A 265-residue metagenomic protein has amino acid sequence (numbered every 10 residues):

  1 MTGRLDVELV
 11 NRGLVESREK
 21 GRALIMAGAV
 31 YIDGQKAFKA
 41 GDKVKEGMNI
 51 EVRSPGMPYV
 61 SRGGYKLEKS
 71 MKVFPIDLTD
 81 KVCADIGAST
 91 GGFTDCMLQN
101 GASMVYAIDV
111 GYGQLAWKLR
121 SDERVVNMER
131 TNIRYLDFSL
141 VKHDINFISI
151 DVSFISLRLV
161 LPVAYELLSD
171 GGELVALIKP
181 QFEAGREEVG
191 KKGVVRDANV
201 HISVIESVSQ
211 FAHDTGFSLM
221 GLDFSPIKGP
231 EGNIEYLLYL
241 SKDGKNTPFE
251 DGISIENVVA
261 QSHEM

Functional and structural regions predicted by a protein language model:
M1-M48, V82-C83: A basic, amphipathic helix-loop patch mediating RNA/tRNA/ribosome contacts
G13-L14, K72-T79, S139-K142: Glycine-rich helix-loop-beta junction characteristic of Rossmann-like nucleotide cofactor-binding loops
T79-S89: Conserved class I S-adenosyl-L-methionine
T90-G101: Conserved SAM-binding loop of SAM-dependent methyltransferases across substrates and taxa, primarily the Class I
Y106-L159: S-adenosyl-L-methionine
R158-V175: A short glycine-rich, Lys/Arg-flanked "PGG" loop and its adjoining helix->strand segment in the class I
P180-R196: Short, glycine-/aromatic-enriched active-site segment of Class I SAM-dependent methyltransferases
I234-M265: Flexible, glycine-/basic-rich loop-and-beta segments that form/coincide with the SAM-dependent methyltransferase
